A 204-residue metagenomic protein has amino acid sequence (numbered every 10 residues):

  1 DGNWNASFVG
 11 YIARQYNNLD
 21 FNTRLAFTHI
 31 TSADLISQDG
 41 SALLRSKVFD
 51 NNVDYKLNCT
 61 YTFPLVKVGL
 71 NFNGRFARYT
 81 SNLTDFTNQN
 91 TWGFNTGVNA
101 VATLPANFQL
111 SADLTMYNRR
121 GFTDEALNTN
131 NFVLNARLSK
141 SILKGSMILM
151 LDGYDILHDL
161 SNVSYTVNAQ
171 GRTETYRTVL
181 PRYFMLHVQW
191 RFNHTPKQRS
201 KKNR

Functional and structural regions predicted by a protein language model:
D1-R204: Exposed, low-structure sequence patches enriched in small/polar residues
